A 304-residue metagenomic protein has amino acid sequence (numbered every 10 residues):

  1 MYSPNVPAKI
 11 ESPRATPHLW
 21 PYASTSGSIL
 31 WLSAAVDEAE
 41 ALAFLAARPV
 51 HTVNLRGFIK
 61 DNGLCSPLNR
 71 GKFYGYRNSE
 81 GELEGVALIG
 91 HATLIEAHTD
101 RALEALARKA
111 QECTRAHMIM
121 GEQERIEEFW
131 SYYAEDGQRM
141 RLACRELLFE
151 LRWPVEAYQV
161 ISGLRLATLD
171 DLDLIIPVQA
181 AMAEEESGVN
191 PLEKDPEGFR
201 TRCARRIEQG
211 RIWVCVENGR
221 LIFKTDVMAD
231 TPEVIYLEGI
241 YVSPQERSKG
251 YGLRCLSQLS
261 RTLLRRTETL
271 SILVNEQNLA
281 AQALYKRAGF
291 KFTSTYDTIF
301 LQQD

Functional and structural regions predicted by a protein language model:
M1-H18, N78-L83, I89-S162, I299: Acyl-donor-binding surface of acyltransferase catalytic domains
Y2-L55, P154-L192: Short amphipathic alpha-helix that is part of the acyltransferase structural core
A23, G27-S33, A43-T52, R56-T114 (+2 more regions): Conserved donor-binding loop and adjoining core beta-sheet/short helix segment in diverse acyl/aminoacyl transferases
G57-N62, I89-G90, P191-P196, R200-I240: A conserved beta-strand-loop-helix scaffold within acyl/acetyltransferase catalytic domains
D100-K109, V242-P244, S248-L264, Q282-R287: Conserved acetyl-CoA-binding loop-helix of GNAT-fold acetyltransferases
T114-E122, V234, L263-V274: Conserved GNAT acetyl-CoA-binding A-motif
M120-I126, I272-A283, T298-D304: Conserved beta-strand-loop-alpha-helix junction that forms the acyl-donor binding cleft
I240-V242, V274: Hydrophobic adenine-recognition pocket in adenosine-nucleotide-binding enzymes
